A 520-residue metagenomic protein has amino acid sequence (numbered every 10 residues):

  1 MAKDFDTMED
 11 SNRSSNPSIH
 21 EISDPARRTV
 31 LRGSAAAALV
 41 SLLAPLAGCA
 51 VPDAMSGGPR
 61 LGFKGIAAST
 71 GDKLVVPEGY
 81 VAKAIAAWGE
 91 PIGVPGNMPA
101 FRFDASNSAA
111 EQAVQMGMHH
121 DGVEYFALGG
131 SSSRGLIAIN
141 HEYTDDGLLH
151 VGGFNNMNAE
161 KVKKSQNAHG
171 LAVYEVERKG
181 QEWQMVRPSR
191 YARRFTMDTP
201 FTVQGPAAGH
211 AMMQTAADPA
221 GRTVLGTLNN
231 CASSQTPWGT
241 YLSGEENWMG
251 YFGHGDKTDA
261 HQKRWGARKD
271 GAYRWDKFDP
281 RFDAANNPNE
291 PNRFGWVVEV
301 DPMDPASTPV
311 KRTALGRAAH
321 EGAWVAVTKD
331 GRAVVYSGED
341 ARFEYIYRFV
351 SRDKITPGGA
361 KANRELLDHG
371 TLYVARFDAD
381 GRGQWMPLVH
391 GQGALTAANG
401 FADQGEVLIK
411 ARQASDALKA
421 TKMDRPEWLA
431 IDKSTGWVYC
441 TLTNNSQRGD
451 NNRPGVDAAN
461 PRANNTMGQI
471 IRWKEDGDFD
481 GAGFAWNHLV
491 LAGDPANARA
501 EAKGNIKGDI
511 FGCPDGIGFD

Functional and structural regions predicted by a protein language model:
M1-A26, V40: N-terminal secretory signal peptides
N16-I22, G33-D520: Conserved small-residue
